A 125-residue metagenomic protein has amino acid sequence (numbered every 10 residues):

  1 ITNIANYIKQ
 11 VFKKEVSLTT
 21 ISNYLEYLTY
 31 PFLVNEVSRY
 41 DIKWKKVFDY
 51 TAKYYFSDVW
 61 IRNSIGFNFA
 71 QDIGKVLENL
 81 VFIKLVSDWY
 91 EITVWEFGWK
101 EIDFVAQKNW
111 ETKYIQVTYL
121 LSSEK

Functional and structural regions predicted by a protein language model:
I1-T112: Accessory nucleic acid-recognition modules appended to NTPase machines
K75-V76, S122-E124: Short, well-ordered coil↔helix boundary/capping segments
I102-D103, S123-K125: Short active-site-adjacent structural elements
W110-S123: Active-site ExK catalytic segment of metal-dependent nucleases
